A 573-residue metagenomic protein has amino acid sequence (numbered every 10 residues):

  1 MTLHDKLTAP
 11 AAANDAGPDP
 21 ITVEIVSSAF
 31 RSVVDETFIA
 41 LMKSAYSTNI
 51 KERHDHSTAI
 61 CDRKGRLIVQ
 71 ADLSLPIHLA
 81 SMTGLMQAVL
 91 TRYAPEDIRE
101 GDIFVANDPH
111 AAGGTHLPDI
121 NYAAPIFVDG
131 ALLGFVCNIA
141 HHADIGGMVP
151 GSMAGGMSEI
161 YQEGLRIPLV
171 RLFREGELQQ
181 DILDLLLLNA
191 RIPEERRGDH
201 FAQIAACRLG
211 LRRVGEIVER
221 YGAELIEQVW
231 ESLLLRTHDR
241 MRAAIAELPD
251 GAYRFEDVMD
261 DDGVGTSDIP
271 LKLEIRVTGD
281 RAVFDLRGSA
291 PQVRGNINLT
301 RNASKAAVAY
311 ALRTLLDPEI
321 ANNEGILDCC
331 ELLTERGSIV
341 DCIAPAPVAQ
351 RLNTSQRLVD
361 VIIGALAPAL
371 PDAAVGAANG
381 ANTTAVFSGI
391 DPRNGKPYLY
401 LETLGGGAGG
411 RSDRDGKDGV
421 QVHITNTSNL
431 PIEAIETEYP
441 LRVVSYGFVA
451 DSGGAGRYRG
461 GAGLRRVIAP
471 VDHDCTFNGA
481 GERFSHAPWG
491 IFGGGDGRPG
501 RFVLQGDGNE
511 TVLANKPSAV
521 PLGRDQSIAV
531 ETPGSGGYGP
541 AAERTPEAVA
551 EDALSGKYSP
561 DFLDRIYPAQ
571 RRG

Functional and structural regions predicted by a protein language model:
T2-E100, V105-V128, L132-G573: Glycine/proline-enriched, intrinsically flexible loops and inter-domain linkers
